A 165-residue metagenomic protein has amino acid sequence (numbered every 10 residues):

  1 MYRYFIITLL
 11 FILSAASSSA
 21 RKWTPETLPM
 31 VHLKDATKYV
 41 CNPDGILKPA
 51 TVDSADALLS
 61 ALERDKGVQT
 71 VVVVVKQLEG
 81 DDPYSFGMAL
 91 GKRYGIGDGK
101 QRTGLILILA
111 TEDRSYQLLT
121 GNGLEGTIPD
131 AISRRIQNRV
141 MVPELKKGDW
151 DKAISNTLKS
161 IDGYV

Functional and structural regions predicted by a protein language model:
M1-T24: Bacterial Sec-dependent N-terminal signal peptides
R21-V165: Folded, non-transmembrane soluble domains that reside on the lumenal/extracytoplasmic side of membranes
